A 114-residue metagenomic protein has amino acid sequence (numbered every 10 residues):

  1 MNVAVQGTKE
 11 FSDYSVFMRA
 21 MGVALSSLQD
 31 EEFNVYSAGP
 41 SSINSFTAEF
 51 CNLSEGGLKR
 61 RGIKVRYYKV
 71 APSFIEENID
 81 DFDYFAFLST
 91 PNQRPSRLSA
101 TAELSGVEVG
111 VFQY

Functional and structural regions predicted by a protein language model:
M1-V16: Glycine-rich phosphate-binding "P-loop"
S12-Y114: Acidic/glycine-enriched connector segments
